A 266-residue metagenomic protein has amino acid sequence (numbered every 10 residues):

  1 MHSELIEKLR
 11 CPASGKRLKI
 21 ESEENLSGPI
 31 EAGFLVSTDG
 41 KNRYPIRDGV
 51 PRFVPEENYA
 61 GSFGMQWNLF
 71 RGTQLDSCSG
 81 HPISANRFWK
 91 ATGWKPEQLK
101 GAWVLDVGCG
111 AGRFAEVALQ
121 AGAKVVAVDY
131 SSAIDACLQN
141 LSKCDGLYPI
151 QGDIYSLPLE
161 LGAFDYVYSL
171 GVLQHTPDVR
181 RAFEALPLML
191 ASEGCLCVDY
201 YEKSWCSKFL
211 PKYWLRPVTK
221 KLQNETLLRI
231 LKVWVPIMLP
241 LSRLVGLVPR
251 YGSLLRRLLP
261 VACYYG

Functional and structural regions predicted by a protein language model:
M1-E160, Y166: Conserved N-terminal segment of class I S-adenosyl-L-methionine
R113-A115, T176, S204-F209: Short catalytic/ligand-binding loop motif for oxyanion handling, primarily in non-cytosolic enzymes, centered on
I134-A136, P177-F183, Y201: Catalytic cores of eukaryotic secretory-pathway lumenal/extracellular enzymes that build and remodel glycoconjugates
S156, Q174, K203: Active-site micro-motifs of SAM-dependent methyltransferase domains
Y166-P177: A short SAM/SAH-binding and catalytic strip from SAM-dependent methyltransferases
R180-S192: A short glycine-rich, Lys/Arg-flanked "PGG" loop and its adjoining helix->strand segment in the class I
C195-T226, P236: Conserved class I S-adenosyl-L-methionine
P211, Q223-G266: Substrate-binding/catalytic lobe of Class I Rossmann-like enzymes that use SAM or dcSAM, i.e., the mid-to-C-terminal
